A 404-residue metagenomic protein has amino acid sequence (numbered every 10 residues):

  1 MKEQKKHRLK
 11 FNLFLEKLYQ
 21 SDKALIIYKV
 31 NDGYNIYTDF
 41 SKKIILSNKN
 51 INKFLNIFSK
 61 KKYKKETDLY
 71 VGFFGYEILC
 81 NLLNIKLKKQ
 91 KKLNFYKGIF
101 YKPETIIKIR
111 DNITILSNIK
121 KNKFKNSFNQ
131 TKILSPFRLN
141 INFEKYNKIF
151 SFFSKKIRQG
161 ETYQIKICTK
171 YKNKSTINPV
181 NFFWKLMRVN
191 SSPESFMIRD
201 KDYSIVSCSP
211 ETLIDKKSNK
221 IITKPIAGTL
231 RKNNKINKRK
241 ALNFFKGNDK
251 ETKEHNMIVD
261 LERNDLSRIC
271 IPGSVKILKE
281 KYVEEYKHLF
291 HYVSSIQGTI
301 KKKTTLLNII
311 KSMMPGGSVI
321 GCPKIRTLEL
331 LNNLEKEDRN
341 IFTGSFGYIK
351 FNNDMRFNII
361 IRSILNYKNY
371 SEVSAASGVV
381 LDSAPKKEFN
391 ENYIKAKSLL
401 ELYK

Functional and structural regions predicted by a protein language model:
M1-K404: Extended alpha-helical targeting/anchoring segments, especially N-terminal organellar/secretory targeting helices
